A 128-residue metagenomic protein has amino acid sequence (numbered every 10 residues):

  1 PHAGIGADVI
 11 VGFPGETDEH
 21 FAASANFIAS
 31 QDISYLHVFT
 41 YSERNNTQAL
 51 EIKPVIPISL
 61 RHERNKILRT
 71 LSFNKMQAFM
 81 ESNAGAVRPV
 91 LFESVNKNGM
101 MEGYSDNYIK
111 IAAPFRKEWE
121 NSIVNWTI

Functional and structural regions predicted by a protein language model:
P1-T47, I67-K75: Conserved C-terminal portion of the radical SAM core fold that forms the substrate/S-adenosylmethionine-binding
E51-I128: Terminal RNA-binding accessory module
